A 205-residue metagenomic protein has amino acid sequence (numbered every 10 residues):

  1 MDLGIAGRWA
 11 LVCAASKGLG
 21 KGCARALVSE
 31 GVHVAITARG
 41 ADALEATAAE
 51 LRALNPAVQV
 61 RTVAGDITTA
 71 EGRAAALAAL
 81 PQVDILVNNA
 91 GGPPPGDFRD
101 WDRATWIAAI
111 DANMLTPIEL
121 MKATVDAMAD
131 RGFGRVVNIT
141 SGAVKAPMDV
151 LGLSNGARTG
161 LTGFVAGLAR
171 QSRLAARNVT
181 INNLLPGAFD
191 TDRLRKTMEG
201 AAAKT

Functional and structural regions predicted by a protein language model:
W9, A14-G18: Conserved glycine-rich cofactor-binding loop
E30-A46: Conserved glycine-rich Rossmann-like NAD(P)H-binding loop of the short-chain dehydrogenase/reductase
N89-P94: Conserved NAD(P)H cofactor-binding loop of Rossmann-fold oxidoreductase domains
D97-R99, T105-I110, V136, A201-A202: Substrate-binding pocket helix/loop in short-chain dehydrogenase/reductase
M121-K122, A166: A short, exposed helix-loop element centered on a Lys and neighboring polar residues
R135-G160, V165-A175, G187-F189: Catalytic loop of short-chain dehydrogenase/reductase
A188-T205: A glycine/serine/threonine-rich, flexible loop-to-helix segment that serves as the NAD(P) cofactor-binding "lid"
